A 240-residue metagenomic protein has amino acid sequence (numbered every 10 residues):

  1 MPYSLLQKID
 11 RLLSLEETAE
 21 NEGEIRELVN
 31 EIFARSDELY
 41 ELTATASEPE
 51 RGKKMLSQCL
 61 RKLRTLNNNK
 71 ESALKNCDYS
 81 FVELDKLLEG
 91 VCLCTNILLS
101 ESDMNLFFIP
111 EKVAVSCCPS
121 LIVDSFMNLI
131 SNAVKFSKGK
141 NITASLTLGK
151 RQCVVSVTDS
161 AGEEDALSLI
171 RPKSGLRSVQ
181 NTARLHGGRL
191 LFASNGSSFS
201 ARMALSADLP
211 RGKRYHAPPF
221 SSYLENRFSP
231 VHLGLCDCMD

Functional and structural regions predicted by a protein language model:
S4, R184-D240: Flexible, glycine-/charge-rich segments associated with ATP-binding catalytic modules
R11, E24-E101: Conserved DHp (HisKA) dimerization/phosphotransfer helix of two-component histidine kinases, i.e., the long coiled-coil
S72-C77, P110, A114-C117: Conserved micro-motifs of the catalytic ATP-binding
I122-V123: A residue-level detector for a conserved hydrophobic packing site within the catalytic ATP-binding domain
A133-V134: Short helix-loop "hinge" at the ATP-lid/N-box region of the Bergerat-fold HATPase_c
N141-R151: Short beta-strand/loop element within the Bergerat-fold HATPase_c
V155-S174: Glycine-rich/acidic phosphate-handling loop/turn and adjacent ATP-lid/helix of nucleotide-binding kinase/ATPase domains
